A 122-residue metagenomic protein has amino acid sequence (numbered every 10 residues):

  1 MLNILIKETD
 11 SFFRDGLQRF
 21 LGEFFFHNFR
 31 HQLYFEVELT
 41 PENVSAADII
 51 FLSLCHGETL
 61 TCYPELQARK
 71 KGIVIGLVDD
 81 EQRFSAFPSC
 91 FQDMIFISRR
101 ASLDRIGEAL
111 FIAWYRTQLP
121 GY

Functional and structural regions predicted by a protein language model:
M1-L119: N-terminal regulatory/sensing modules of transcriptional regulators
